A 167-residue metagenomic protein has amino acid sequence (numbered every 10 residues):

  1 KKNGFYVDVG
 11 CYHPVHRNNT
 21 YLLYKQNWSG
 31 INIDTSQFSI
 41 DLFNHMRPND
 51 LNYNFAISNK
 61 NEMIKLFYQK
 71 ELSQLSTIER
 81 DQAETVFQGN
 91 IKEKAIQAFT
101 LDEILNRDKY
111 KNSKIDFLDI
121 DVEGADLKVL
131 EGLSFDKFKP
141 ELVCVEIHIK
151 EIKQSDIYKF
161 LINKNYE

Functional and structural regions predicted by a protein language model:
K1-E167: Phosphate/nucleotide-binding beta-alpha loop and adjacent structural elements of enzyme active sites
